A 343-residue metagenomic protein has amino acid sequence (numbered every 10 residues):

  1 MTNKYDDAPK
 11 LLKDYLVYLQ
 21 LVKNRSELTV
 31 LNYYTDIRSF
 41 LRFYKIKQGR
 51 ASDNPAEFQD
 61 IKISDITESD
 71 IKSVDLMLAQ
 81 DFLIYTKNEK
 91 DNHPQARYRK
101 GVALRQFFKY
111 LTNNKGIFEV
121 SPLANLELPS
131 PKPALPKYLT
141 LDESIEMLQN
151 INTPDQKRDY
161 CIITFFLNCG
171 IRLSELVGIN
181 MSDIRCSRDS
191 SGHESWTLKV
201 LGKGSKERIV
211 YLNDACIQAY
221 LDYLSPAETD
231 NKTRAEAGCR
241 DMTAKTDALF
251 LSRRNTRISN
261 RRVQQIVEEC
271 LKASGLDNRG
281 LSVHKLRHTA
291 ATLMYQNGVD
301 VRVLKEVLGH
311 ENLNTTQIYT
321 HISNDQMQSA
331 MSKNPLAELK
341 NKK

Functional and structural regions predicted by a protein language model:
M1-K343: Conserved catalytic core of the tyrosine transesterase superfamily
